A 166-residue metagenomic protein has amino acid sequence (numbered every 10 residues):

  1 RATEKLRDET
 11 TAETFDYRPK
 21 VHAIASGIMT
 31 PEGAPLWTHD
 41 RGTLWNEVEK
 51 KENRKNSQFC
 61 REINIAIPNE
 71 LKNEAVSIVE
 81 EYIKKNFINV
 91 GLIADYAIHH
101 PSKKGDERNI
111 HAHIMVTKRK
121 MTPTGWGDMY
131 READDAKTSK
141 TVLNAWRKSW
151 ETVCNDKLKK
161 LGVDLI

Functional and structural regions predicted by a protein language model:
R1-I166: N-terminal nicking endonuclease/strand-transfer module with a His-rich metal-binding environment and a catalytic Tyr
